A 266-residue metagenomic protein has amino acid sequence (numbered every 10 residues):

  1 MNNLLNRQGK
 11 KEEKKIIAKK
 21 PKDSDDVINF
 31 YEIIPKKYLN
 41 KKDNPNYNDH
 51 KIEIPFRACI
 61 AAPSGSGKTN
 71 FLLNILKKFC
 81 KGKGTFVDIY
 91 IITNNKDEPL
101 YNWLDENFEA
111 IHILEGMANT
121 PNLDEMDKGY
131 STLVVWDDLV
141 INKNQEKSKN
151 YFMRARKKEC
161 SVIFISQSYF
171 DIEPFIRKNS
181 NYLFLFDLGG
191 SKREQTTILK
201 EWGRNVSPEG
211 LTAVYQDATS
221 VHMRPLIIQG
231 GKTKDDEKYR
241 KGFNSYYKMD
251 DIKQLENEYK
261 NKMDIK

Functional and structural regions predicted by a protein language model:
M1-Y47, K96: N-terminal pre-Walker A segment at the start of P-loop NTPase domains
N2-R7, N107, Y169-K234: Conserved ATP-driven motor cores of ASCE-family P-loop NTPases powering translocation/secretion/packaging/pilus
I60: Hydrophobic anchor at the beta1->P-loop junction of P-loop NTPases
K68: Conserved lysine of the Walker
F71-L72: Hydrophobic positions on the alpha1 helix immediately C-terminal to the Walker A/P-loop
N94, C160, F164-D171, D187: Conserved H-loop
E125-N144: Conserved P-loop NTPase "ATPase switch" module shared by AAA+ and STAND
Y130-L133, K157-F164: Loop/turn-to-beta-strand initiation segments
